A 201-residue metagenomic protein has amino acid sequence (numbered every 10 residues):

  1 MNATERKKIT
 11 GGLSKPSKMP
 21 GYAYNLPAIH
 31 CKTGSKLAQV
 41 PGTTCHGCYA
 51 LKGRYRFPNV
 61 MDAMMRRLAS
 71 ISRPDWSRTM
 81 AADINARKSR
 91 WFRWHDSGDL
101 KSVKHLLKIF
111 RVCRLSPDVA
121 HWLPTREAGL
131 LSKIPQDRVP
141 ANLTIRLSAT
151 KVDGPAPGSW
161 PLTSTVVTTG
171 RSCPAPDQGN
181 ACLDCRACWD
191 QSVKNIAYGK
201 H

Functional and structural regions predicted by a protein language model:
M1-H201: Class I S-adenosyl-L-methionine
